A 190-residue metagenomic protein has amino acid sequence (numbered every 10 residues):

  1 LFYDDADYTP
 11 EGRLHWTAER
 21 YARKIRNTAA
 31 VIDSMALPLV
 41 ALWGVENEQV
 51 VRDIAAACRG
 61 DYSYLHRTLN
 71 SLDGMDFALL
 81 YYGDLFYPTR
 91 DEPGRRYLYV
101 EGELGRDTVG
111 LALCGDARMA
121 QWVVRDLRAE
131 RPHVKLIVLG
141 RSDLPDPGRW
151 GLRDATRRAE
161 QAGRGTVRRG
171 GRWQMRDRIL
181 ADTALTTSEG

Functional and structural regions predicted by a protein language model:
L1, V45, D116, S142 (+1 more regions): Hydrophobic pocket-lining residues within nucleotide cofactor-binding pockets
L1-A57, D61-M75: N-terminal, active-site-proximal structural segment of metallo-dependent hydrolase catalytic domains
D5, H15-A22, P93-V134, V138 (+1 more regions): Acidic/His-rich catalytic or pseudo-catalytic neighborhoods that scaffold and/or coordinate enzyme active centers
T28-V51, L113, V123-R149, L180: Active-site beta-strand/loop signature of hydrolases that rely on acidic residues for catalysis
A29, M119, R176: Histidine-centered active-site loop/cap adjacent to the catalytic His in serine esterases/O-acetyl transfer systems
A41-D107, L111-D116: Structured beta-strand-rich core segments of catalytic domains in phosphoester-bond hydrolases
R128-K135, S142-G190: Metal-dependent phosphoester-hydrolase catalytic domains
